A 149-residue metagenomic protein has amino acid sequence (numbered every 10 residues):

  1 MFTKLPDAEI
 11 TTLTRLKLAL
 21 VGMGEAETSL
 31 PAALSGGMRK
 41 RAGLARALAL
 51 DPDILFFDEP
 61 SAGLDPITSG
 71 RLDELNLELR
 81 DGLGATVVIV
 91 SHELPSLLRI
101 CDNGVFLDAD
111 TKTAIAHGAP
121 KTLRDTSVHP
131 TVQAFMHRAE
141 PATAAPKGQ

Functional and structural regions predicted by a protein language model:
D7-E25: Conserved ABC ATPase "signature" region
L30-L34, M38: Conserved ABC ATPase signature
A49-D53: A short, proline-enriched helix->beta-strand linker immediately N-terminal to the Walker B motif in ABC-type P-loop
L55-D58: Catalytic Walker B motif of ABC-type/P-loop ATPase nucleotide-binding domains
G70-G82: Helical segment within the ABC ATPase nucleotide-binding domain
S91-H92: H-loop/switch region of ABC-family ATPase nucleotide-binding domains
D110-M136: Conserved beta-strand-loop-alpha-helix hinge in the C-terminal portion of ABC ATPase nucleotide-binding domains
